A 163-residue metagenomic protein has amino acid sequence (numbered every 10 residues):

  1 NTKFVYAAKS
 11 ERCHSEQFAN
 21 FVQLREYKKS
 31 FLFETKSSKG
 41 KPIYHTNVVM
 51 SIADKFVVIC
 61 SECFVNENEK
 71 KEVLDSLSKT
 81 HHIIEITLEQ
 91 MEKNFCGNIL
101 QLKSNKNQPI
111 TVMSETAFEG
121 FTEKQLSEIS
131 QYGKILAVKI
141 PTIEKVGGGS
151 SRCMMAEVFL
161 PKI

Functional and structural regions predicted by a protein language model:
N1-I163: The feature marks the mature, well-folded catalytic cores of soluble enzymes
